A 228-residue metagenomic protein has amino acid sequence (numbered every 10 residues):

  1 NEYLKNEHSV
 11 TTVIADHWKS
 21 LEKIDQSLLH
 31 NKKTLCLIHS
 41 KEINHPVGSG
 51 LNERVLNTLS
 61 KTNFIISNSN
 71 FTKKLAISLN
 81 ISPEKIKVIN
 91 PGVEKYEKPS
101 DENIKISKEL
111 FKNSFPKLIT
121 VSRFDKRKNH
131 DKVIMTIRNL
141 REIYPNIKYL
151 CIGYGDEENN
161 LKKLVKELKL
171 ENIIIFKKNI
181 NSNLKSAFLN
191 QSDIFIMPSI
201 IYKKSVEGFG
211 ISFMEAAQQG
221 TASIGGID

Functional and structural regions predicted by a protein language model:
A15-S20: Short His-centered aromatic/hydrophobic patch
I66, L110-K128, I134-I137, L150: Conserved donor-binding/catalytic core segment of Leloir-type glycosyltransferases
F71, G92: Carbohydrate-associated surface elements
K98-K112: A short helix/loop element that forms part of the nucleotide-sugar donor recognition site in Leloir-type
I152, N159-N183: Nucleotide-activated donor-binding/catalytic signature segment of Leloir-type glycosyltransferases, i.e., the conserved
N179-I180, A187-S192: Short alpha-helical donor nucleotide-sugar binding micro-motif in glycosyltransferases
N190-V206, T221-A222: Acidic donor-binding loop of glycosyltransferase active sites
I200-M214, G226-D228: Nucleotide-sugar-dependent
